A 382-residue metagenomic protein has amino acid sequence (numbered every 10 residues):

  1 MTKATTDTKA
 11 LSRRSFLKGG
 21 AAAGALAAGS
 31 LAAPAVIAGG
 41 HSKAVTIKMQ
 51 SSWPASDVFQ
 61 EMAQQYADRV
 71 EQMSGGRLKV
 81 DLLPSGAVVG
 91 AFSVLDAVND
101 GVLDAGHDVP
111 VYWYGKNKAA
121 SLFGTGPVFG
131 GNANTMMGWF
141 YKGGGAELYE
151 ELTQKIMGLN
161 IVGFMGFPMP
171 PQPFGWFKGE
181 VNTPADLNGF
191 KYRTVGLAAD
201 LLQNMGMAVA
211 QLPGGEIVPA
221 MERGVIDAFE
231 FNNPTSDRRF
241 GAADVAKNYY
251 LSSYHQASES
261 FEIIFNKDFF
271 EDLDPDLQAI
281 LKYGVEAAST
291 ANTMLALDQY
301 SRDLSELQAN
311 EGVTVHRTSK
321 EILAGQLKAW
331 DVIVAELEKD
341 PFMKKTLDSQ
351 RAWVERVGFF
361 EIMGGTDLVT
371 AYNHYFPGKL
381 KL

Functional and structural regions predicted by a protein language model:
T2, K9-M136, Q154-L382: N-terminal secretory/targeting leader peptides
T135-E151: A gly/proline- and charged-residue-enriched helix-loop-helix capping module
